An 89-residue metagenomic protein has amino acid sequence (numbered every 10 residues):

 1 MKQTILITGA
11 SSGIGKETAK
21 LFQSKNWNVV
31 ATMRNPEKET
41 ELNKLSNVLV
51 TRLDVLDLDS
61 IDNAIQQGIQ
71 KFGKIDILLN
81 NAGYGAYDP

Functional and structural regions predicted by a protein language model:
T8, I75-G83: Rossmann-fold scaffold of SDR-type NAD(P)-dependent oxidoreductases
S11-G13: Conserved glycine-rich cofactor-binding loop
F22: Aromatic pocket-lining residues of Rossmann-like dinucleotide-binding sites
K25-T40: Conserved glycine-rich Rossmann-like NAD(P)H-binding loop of the short-chain dehydrogenase/reductase
E39, I61-G68: A conserved hydrophobic alpha-helix of the Rossmann-fold in NAD(P)-dependent oxidoreductases
L53-N63: The beta1-alpha1 cofactor-binding region of Rossmann-like NAD(H)/NADP(H)-dependent oxidoreductases
G85-P89: Conserved mid-core segment of classical short-chain dehydrogenase/reductases
